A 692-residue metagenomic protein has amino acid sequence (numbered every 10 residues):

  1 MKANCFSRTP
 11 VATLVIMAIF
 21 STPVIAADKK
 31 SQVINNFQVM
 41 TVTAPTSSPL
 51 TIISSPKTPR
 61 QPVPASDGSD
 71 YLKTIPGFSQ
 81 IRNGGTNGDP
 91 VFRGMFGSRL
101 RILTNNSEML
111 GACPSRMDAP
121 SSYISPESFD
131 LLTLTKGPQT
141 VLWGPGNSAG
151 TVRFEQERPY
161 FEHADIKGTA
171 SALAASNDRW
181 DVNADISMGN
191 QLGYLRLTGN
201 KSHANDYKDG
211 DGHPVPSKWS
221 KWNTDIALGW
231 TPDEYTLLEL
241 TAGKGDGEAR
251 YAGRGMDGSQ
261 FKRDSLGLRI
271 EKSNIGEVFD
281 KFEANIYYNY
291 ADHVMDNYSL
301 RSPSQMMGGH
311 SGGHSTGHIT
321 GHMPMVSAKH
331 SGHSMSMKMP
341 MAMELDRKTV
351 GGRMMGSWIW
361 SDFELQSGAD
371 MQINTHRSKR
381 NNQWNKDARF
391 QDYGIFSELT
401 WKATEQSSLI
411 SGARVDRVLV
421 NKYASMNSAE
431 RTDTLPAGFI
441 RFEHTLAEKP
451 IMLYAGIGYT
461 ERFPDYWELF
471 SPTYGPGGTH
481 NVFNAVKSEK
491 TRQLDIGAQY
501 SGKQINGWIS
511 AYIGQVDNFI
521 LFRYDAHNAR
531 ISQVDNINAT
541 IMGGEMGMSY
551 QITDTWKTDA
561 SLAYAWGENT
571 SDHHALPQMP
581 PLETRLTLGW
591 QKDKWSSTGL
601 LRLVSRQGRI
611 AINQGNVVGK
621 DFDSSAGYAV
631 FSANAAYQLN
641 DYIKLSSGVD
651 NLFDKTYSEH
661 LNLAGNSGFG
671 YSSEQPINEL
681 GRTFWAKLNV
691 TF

Functional and structural regions predicted by a protein language model:
V33-Y71, D89, D225: N-terminal periplasmic "start-of-domain" segments of outer-membrane beta-barrel proteins
P59-P62, S66-L72, G88-V91, L103 (+4 more regions): N-terminal periplasmic accessory domains that precede and gate Gram-negative outer-membrane beta-barrel machines
E108-K136: Short acidic/polar hinge/loop motifs at secondary-structure boundaries that mediate gating or recognition
R153-E155, Y160-H163, T169, W180 (+2 more regions): Periplasmic-side early beta-strands and strand-to-turn transitions of outer-membrane beta-barrels
A204, S217-W219, Y235-F282, N289-G309 (+4 more regions): Flexible loop and strand-edge segments within Gram-negative outer membrane beta-barrel domains
D225, S334-G356, D392-F396, F483-K487 (+6 more regions): Outer membrane beta-barrel strand-and-loop segments of large Gram-negative receptors, especially TonB-dependent
D246-E248, Y290-D292, T375, R417-M426 (+7 more regions): Surface-exposed extracellular loop regions of Gram-negative outer-membrane beta-barrel proteins, predominantly
K402-L409, A511-V516, V534-Q614, F653: Gram-negative outer-membrane beta-barrel transporters
